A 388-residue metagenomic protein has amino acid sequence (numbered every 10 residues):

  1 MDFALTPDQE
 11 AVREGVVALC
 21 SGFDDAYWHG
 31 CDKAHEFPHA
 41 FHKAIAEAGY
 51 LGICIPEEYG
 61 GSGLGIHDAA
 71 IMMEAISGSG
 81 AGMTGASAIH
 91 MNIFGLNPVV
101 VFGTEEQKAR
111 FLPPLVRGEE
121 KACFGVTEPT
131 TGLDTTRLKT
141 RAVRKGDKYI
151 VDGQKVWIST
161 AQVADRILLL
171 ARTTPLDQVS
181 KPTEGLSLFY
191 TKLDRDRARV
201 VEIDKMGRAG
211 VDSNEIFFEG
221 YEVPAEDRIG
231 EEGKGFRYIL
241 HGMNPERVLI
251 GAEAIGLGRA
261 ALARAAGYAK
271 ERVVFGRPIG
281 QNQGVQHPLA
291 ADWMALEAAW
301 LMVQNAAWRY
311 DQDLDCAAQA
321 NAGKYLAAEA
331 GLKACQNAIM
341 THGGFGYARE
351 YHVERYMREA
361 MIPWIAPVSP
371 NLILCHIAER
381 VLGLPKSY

Functional and structural regions predicted by a protein language model:
M1-G80, I89, F102-Q107, P114-E119 (+5 more regions): Alpha-helical interface subdomain recognition
G49, M72-S77, A171-T173, T191-D196 (+1 more regions): Short Ser/Thr-interspersed hydrophobic loop/turn segments at strand-loop and sheet-helix junctions that line or gate
N92-F102: Helix-loop "lid/cap" segments that line or gate small-molecule binding pockets
G118-V126, L170: A short, Trp-centered hydrophobic/proline-enriched beta-strand micro-motif
P129-K139: Active-site-adjacent elements of ketosynthase-type condensing enzymes
R137, D194-E222: Flexible, small-/acidic-enriched active-site or ligand-binding loops
D147-K148, D152-R199: A short core secondary-structure module
G220-Y238: Long, acidic (Asp/Glu-rich), low-complexity accessory segments flanking structured domains
